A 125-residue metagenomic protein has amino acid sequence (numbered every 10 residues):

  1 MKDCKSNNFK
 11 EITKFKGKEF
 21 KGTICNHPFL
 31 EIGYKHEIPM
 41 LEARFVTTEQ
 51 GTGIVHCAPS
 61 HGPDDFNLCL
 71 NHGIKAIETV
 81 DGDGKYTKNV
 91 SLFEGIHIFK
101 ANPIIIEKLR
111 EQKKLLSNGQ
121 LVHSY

Functional and structural regions predicted by a protein language model:
M1-D83: NTP-handling and nucleic-acid-processing catalytic cores
E49-Y125: Residue patterns forming the tRNA-binding/recognition surfaces of aminoacyl-tRNA synthetases and related DALR
